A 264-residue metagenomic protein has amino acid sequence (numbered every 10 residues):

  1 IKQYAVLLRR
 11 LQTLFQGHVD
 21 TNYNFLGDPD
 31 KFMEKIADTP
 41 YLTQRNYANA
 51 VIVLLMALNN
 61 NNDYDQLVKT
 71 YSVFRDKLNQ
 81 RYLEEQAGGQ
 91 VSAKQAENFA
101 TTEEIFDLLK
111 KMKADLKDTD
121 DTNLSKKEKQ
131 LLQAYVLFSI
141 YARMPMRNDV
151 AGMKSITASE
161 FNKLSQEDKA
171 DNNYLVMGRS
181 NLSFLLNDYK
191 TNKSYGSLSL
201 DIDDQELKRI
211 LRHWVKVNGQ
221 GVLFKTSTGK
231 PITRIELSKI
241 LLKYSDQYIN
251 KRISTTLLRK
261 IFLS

Functional and structural regions predicted by a protein language model:
I1-L78, T256-K260: Non-catalytic DNA-binding core/recognition domains of DNA-processing enzymes
Y47, K129, Q133, L237 (+2 more regions): Hydrophobic (often cysteine-bearing) scaffold residues that line and stabilize catalytic clefts of nucleotide/cofactor
Y64-T119: Flexible interdomain linker/hinge and immediately adjacent N-terminus of the catalytic tyrosine-recombinase domain
F106-D149: Basic, Lys/Arg- and aromatic-enriched nucleic-acid-binding interface segment
E128-Q130, R143-V150, K154-L164, V217-Q220 (+1 more regions): Secondary-structure boundary elements
L137, A151, L241-L242, T255-S264: Short, basic/aromatic-rich helical patch in the C-terminal catalytic core of site-specific tyrosine
M153-D203: Conserved tyrosine-mediated DNA breakage-rejoining catalytic core shared by Y-recombinases
N192-L258: Active-site/catalytic core of tyrosine-dependent DNA strand-transfer enzymes
